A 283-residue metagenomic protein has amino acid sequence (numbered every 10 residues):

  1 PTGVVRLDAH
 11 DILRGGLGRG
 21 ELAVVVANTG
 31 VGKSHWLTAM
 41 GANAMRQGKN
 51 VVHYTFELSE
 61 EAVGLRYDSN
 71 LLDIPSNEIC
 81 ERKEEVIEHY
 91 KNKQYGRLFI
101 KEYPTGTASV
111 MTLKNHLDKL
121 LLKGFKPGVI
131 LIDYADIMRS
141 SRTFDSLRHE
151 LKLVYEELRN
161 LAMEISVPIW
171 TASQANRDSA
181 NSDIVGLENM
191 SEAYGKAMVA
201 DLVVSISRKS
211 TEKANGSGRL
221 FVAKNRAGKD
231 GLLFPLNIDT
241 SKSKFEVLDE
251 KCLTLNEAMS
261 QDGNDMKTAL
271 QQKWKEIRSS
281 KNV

Functional and structural regions predicted by a protein language model:
T2-G16: Pre-Walker A adenine-sensing motif
A9-L13, N43, Q47-K126, S140 (+1 more regions): Cytosolic-facing regulatory segments adjacent to core modules
G18-A23: Pre-Walker A (Motif I) flank of P-loop NTPase domains
V26-A27: The Walker A (P-loop) glycine that initiates the GxxxxGKT/S ATP-binding motif of P-loop NTPases
G32: Conserved glycine(s) of the Walker
W36, M40: Hydrophobic positions on the alpha1 helix immediately C-terminal to the Walker A/P-loop
P75-I79, K101-T107, S140-K152, S179-E188: Flexible beta-alpha connector loops of hexameric P-loop NTPases
K91, M111-I130, F144, E157 (+2 more regions): C-terminal regions of RecA-like/P-loop NTPase motor modules
